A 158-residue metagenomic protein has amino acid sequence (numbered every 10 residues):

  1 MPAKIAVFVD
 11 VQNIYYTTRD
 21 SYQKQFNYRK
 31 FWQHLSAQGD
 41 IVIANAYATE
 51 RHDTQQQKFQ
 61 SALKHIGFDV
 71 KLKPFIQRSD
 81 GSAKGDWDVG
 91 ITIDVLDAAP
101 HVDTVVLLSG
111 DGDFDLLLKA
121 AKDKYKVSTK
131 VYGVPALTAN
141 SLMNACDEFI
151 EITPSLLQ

Functional and structural regions predicted by a protein language model:
M1-W87, S128, T138: Domain-level signal for Mg2+-assisted phosphodiester chemistry and nucleotide/NA-binding surfaces in nucleic-acid
H52-Q158: Nuclease catalytic cores that cleave nucleic-acid phosphodiester bonds, predominantly acidic two-metal-ion
